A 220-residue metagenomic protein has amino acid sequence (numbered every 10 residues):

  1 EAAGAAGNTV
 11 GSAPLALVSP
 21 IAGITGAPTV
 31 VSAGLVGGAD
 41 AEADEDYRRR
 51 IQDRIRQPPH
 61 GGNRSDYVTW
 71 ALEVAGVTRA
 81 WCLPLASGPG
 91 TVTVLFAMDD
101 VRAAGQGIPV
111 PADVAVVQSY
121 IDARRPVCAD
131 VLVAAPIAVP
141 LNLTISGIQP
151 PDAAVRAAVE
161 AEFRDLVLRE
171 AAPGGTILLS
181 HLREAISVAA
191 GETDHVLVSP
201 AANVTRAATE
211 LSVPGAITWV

Functional and structural regions predicted by a protein language model:
E1-A6, E73-T78, I186: Short, charged N-terminal helix-start/capping segments
E1-R56, G61: Catalytic P-loop NTP-binding/switch module of NTPases
A3-A5, D99-V101, A202: Short, glycine-/Ser/Thr-/acidic-enriched flexible segments
L17, R56-G175: Carbohydrate-recognition loop of C-type lectin domains
T25-V30, L35-V36, R125-L143, V155 (+1 more regions): Contiguous hydrophobic segments
T29-S32, G38, P59, L85-G90 (+4 more regions): Residues in flexible loops and secondary-structure boundaries
G37, A41, L141-I148, S187-T193: Short, low-order "capping/linker" segments at domain edges
R156-V220: An aromatic-glycine-centered, glycine-rich loop/turn in mixed alpha/beta architecture
